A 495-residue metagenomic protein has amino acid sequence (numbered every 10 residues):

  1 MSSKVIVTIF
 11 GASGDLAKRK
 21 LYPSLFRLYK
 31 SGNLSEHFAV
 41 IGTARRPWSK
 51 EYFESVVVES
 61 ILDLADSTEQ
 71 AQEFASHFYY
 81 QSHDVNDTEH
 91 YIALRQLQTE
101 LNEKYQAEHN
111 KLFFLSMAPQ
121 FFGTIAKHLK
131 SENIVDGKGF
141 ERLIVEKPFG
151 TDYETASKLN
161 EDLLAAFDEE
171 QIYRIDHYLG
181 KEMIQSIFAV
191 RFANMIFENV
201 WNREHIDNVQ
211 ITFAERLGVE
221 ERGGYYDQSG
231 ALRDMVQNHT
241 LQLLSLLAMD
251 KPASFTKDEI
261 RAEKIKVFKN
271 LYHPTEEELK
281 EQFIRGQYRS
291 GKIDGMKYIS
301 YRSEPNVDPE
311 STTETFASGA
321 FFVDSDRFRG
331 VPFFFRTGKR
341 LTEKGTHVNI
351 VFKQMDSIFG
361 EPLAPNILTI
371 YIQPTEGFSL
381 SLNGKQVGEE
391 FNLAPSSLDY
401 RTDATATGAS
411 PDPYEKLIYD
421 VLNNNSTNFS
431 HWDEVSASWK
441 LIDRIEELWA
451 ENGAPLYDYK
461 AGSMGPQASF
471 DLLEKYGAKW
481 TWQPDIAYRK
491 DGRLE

Functional and structural regions predicted by a protein language model:
M1-V145, F149-E495: Secretory/organelle targeting and membrane-embedding segments
